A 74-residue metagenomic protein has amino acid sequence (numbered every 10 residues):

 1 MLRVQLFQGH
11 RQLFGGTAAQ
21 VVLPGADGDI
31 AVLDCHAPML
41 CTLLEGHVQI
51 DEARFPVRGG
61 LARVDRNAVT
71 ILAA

Functional and structural regions predicted by a protein language model:
L2-A74: Compact, glycine-rich, soluble single-domain proteins
